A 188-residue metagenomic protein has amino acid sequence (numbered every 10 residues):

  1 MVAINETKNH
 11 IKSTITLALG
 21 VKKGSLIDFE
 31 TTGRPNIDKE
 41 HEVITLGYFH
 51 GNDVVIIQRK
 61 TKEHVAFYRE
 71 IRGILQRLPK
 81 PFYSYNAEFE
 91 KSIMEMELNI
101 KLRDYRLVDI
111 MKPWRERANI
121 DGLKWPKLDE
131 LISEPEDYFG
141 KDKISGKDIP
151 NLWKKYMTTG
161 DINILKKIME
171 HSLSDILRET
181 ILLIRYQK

Functional and structural regions predicted by a protein language model:
M1-S25: N-terminal accessory regions of nucleic-acid-interacting proteins
V2-N5, G122, P126, K155-T159: Catalytic phosphate/metal-binding cores of nucleic-acid and nucleotide-processing enzymes, i.e., regions that mediate
K22-G33, S172: Two-metal-ion RNase H-like nuclease active-site motif
D28-E30, E90, D109, D175: Acidic active-site catalytic centers that drive phospho-/nucleotidyl reactions and related ester hydrolyses
T31, P35-N52, I56: RNase H-like nuclease fold core
D38-E40, M94-M96, I184: Short amphipathic alpha-helical segments
V54-E134: Conserved DEDDh/DEDDy metal-dependent 3′-5′ exonuclease domain
E134-K188: Acidic, Mg2+-coordinating catalytic module of metal-dependent nucleases/exonucleases that use a two-metal-ion mechanism
